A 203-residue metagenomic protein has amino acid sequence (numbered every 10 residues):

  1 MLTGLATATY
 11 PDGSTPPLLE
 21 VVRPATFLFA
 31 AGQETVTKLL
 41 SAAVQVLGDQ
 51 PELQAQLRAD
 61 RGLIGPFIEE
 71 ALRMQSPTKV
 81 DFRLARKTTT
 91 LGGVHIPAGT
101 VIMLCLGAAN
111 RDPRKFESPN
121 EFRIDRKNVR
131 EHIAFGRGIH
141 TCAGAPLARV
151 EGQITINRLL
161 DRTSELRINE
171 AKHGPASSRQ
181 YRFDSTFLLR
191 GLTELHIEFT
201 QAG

Functional and structural regions predicted by a protein language model:
M1-G203: Cytochrome P450
